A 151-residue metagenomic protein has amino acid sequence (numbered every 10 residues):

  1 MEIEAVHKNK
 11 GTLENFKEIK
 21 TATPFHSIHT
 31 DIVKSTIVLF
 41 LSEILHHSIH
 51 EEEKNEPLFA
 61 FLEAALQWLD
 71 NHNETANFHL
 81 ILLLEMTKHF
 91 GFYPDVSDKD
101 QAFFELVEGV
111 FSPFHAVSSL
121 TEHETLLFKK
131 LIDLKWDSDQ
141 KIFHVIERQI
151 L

Functional and structural regions predicted by a protein language model:
M1-L151: Non-catalytic alpha-helical scaffolds and adjoining flexible linkers that form interface surfaces for assembly
